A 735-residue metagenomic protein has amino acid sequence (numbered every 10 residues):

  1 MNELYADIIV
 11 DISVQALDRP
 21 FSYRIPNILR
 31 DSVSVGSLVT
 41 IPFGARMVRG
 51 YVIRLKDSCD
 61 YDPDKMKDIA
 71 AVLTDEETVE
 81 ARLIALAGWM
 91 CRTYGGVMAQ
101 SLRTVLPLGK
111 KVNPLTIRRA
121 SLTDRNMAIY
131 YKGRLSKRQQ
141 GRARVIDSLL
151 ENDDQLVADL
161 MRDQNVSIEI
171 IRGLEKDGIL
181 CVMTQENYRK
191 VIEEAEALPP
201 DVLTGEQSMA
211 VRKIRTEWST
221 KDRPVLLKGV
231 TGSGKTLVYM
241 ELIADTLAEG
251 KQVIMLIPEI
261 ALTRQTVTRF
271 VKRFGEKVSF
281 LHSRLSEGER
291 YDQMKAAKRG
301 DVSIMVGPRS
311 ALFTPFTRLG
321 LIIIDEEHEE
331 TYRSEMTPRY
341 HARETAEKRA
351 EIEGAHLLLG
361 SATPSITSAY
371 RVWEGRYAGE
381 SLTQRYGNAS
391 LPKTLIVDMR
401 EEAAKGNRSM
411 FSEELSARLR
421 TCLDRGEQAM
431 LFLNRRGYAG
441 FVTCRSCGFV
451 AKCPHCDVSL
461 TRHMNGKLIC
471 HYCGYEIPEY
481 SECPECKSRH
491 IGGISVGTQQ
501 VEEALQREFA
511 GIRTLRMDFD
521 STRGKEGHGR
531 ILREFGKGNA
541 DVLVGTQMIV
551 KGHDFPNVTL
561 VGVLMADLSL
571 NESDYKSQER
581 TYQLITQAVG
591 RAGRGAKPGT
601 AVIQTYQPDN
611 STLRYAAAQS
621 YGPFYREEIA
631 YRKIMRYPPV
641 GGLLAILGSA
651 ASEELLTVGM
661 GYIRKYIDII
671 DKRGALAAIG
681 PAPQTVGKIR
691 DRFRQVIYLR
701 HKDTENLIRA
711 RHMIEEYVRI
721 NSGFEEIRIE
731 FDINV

Functional and structural regions predicted by a protein language model:
M1-S361, W373-A389, R673, Y698 (+1 more regions): Accessory, non-ATPase domains that flank or precede helicase/AAA+ motor cores in DNA-metabolism machines
R54-K56, L106, T184-E186, L433-R435 (+4 more regions): A general secondary-structure junction signal
L198-T204, S208, R212, T220-T657 (+3 more regions): Inter-lobe coupling/hinge segments of SF2-like helicase ATPases
L505, A588-A592, I667-D671, I714-N721: Hydrophobic, Leu/Ile/Phe/Ala-enriched alpha-helical segments that form helix-helix packing faces
L515, I670-Q684, E725-I733: Short beta-strand elements
E654-I669: Extracytoplasmic/periplasmic
R664, V696, H701: Acidic, two-metal ion nucleic-acid-processing modules in DNA metabolism proteins
R690-R692: C-terminal effector/interaction modules appended to NTPase cores
